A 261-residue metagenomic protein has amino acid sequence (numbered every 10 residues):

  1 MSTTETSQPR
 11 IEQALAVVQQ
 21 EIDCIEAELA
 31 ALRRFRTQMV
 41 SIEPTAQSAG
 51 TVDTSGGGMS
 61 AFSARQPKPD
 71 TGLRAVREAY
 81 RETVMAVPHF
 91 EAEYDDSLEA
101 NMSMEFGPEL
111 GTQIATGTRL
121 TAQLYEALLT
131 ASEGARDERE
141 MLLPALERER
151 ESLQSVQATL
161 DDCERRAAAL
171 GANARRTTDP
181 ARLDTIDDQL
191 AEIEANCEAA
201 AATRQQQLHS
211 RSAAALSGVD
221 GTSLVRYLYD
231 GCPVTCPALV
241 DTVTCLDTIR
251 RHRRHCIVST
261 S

Functional and structural regions predicted by a protein language model:
M1-M85: Extended, charged helical scaffold/adaptor regions
T3-E12, S132-D137, A172-D179, S223-V234: Short, charged/polar, low-complexity loop and linker segments that flank or interrupt alpha-helical bundles
T6, L120, A127-T130, S212 (+1 more regions): Membrane-targeting and insertion segments and their boundary/processing signals
I11, V18, I22-I25, L29-L32 (+9 more regions): Amphipathic alpha-helical coiled-coil segments
C24-A27, A31-R34, Q38-S41, T45-S48 (+10 more regions): Heptad-repeat coiled-coil alpha-helices
F35, G72, V76-A86, F90 (+7 more regions): Generic structural signal of hydrophobic/aromatic residues within well-ordered alpha-helices of folded domains
S63-E192: Long amphipathic alpha-helical segments with strong coiled-coil/leucine-zipper propensity
E194-S261: Alpha-helical oligomerization segments
